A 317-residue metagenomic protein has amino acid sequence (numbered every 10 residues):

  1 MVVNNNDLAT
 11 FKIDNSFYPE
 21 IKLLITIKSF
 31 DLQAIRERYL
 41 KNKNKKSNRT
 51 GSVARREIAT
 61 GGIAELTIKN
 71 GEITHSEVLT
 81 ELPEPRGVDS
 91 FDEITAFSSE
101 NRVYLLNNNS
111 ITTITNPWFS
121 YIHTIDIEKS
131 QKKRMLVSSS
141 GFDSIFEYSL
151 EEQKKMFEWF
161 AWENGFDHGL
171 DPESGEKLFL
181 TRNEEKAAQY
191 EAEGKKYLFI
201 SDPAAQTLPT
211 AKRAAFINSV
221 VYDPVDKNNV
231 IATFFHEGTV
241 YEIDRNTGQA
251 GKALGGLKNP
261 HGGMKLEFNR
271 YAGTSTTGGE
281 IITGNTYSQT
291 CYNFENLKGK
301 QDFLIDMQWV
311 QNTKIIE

Functional and structural regions predicted by a protein language model:
N6-D14, T80-D92, S120-I127, H168-D171 (+3 more regions): Repeated scaffold domains used in trafficking and secretory/extracellular systems, primarily beta-propellers
P19-K22, D92-I94, S130-R134, V225-N229 (+2 more regions): Short coil/turn segments that connect the beta-strands within blades of beta-propeller domains
I25-I58, F146, G169-D171, R182-S219: Short, conserved, GDST-rich strand-edge loop motifs in beta-rich repeat architectures
I25-K41, K46-R49, R55-E57, A96-E100 (+5 more regions): Conserved beta-strand positions in repeat-built beta-propeller and related beta-rich domains
I63, V103-L105, D143-F146, G238-Y241 (+1 more regions): Structural signal for beta-propeller blades
T67-G71, L106-S110, S149-Q153, D244-G248 (+1 more regions): Short loop/turn segments that connect beta-strands within beta-propeller blades
N70-I127: Blade-loop segments of beta-propeller domains
E77-V78, M156-A215, Y287-M307: Surface-exposed loop and turn segments in beta-propeller and other repeat-based domains that flank or scaffold
